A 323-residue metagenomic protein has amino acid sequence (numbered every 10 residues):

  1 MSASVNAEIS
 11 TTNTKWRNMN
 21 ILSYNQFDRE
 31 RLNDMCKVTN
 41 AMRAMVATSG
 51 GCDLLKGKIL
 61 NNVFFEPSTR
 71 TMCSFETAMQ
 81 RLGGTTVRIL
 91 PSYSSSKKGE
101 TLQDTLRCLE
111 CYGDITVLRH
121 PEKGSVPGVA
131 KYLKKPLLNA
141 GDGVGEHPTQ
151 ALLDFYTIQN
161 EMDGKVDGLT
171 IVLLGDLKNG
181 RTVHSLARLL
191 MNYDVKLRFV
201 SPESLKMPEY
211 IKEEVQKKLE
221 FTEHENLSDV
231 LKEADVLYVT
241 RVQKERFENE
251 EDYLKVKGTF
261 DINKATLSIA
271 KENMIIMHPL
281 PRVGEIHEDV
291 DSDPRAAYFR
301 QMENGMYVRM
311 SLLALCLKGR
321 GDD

Functional and structural regions predicted by a protein language model:
A3-A7: Short hydrophobic alpha-helical segments enriched in small aliphatic residues
T12-D323: Structural/interface elements that position substrates and couple domains in central-metabolism enzymes
